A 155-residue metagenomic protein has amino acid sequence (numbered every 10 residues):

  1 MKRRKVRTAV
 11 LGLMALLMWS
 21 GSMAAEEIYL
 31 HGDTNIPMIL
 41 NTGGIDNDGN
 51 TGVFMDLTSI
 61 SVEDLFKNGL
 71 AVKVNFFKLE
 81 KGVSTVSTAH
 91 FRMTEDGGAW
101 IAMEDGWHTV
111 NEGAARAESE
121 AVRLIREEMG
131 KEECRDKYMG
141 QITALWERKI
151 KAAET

Functional and structural regions predicted by a protein language model:
K2-V10: Bacterial N-terminal signal peptides that target proteins for export
K5, G21-S22: Secretory targeting signatures
L11-M18: Bacterial N-terminal signal peptides
M23-T88, M93-T155: N-terminal secretory-pathway/extracellular module detecting exported/lumenal segments and adjacent signal-anchor/first
